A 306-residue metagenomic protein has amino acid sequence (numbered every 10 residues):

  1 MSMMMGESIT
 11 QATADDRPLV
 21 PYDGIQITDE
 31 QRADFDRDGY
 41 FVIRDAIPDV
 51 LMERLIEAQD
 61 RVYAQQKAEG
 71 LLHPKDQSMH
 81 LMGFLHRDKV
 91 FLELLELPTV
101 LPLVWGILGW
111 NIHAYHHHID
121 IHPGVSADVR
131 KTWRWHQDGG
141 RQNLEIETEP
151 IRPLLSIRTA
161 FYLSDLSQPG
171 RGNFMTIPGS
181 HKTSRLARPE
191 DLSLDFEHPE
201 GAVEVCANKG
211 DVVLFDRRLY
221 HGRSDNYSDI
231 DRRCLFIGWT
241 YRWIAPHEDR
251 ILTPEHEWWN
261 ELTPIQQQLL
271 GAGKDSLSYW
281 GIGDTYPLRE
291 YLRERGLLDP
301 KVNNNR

Functional and structural regions predicted by a protein language model:
S2-D38, I43-E147: Non-heme Fe(II)-dependent double-stranded beta-helix
M4-P21, V212, L219-Y220, S224-R306: Non-heme Fe(II)/2-oxoglutarate
D15, P153-S156, A160, S164-S224 (+1 more regions): Double-stranded beta-helix
P48-D49, D120-H122, G140, L166-Q168 (+3 more regions): Short, solvent-exposed loop/turn segments at secondary-structure junctions
H80, R87, Y115-H117, K131 (+4 more regions): Residues that flank catalytic or metal-binding motifs in active/ligand-binding sites
H117-I119, T159-F161, L235-W239: A structural signal for short, well-ordered beta-strand segments
W133-R141, P189-H198, D231, R250-E257: Short, surface-exposed loop/helix-turn segments at secondary-structure junctions that function as lids/hinges flanking
I146-L154: Short, glycine/small-residue-enriched coil/turn segments at secondary-structure junctions
